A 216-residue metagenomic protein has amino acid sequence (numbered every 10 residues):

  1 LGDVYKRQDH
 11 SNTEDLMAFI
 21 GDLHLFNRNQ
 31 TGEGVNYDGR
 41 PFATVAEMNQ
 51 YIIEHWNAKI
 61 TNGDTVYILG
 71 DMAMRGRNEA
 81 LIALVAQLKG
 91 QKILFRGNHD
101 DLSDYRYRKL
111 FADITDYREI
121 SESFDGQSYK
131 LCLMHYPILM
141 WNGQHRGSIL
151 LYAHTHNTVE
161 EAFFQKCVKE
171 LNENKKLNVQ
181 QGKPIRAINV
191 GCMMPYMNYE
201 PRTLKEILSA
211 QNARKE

Functional and structural regions predicted by a protein language model:
L1-Y5: Short, small-residue-biased leader/transition segments that mark boundaries at the very start of proteins
K6-E14, A18, I138: Short amphipathic alpha-helices and their capping/turn segments at secondary-structure boundaries
H10, H24, H55, H99 (+3 more regions): Histidine (H) residue identity feature
H10, K59, V85-Q87, G126 (+2 more regions): Generic structural signal for beta-strand residues in well-ordered domains
T13-E14, F19, Q127, P184: A short, polar/charged loop/turn motif at coil->beta-strand junctions and beta-hairpin connectors
E14, G63, K89-Q91, S128 (+1 more regions): A general structural motif
A18-G21, L25-E119: Core catalytic region of metal-dependent phosphoesterases/phosphodiesterases, especially metallo-beta-lactamase-like
K109-E216: Conserved beta-sheet core of the metallophosphoesterase superfamily
